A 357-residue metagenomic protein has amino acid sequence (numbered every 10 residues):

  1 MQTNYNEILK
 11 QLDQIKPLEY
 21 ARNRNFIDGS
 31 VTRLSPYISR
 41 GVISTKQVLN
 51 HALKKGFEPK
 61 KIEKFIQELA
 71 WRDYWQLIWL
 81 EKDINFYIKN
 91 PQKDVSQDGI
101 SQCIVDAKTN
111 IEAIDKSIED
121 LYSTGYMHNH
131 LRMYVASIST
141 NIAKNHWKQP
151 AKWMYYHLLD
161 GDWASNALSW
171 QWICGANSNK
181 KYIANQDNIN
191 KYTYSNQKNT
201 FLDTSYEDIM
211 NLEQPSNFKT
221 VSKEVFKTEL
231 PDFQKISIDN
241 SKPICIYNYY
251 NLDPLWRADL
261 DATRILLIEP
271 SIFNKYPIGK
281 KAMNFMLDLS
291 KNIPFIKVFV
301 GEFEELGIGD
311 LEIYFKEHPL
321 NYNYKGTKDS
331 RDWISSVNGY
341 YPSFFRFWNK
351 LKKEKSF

Functional and structural regions predicted by a protein language model:
M1-L18: Charged, compositionally biased N-terminal leader segments and the immediate start of the first structured element
P17-I66, W71, E81-K82, F86-D94 (+4 more regions): Trp/Phe/Arg-rich N-terminal binding region typifying the photolyase-homology
I43-K46, H51, E58-F233: Active-site-proximal binding-pocket segments
